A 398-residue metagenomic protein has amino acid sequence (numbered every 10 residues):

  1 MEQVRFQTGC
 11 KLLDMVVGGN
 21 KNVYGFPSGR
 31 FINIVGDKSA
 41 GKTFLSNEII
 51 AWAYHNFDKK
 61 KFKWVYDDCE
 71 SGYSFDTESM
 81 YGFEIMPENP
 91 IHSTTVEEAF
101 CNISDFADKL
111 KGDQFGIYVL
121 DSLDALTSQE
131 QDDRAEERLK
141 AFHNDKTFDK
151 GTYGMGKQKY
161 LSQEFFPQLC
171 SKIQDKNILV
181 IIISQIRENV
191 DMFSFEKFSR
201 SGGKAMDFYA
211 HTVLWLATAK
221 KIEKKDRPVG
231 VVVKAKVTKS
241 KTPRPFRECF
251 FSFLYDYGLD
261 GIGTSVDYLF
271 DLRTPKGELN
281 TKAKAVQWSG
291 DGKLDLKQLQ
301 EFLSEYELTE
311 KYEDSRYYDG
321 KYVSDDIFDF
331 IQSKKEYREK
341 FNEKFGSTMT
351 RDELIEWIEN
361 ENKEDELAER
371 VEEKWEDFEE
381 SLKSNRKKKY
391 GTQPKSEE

Functional and structural regions predicted by a protein language model:
M1-E88, S104-D105: The Walker A/P-loop phosphate-binding site
T8, G29, G41-L45, G72-Y73 (+12 more regions): Charged, alpha-helix-enriched surfaces in structured cytosolic catalytic cores of large nucleotide-utilizing machines
F31-N33, K63, F115-V119, L179: Residue-level preference for the first positions of well-ordered beta-strands
Y54-H55, K60, Y81-N89, R134-G154 (+1 more regions): A short alpha->loop->secondary-structure connector
Y73, L126-T127, N189-V190: Catalytic P-loop NTPase motifs of RecA-like helicase/translocase cores
S93-N177, E361: Phosphate-binding/switch loop-helix module in NTP-utilizing enzymes
Y153-L272: Phosphate-binding/switch region of NTP-binding enzymes
K221-E398: C-terminal regions of RecA-like/P-loop NTPase motor modules
